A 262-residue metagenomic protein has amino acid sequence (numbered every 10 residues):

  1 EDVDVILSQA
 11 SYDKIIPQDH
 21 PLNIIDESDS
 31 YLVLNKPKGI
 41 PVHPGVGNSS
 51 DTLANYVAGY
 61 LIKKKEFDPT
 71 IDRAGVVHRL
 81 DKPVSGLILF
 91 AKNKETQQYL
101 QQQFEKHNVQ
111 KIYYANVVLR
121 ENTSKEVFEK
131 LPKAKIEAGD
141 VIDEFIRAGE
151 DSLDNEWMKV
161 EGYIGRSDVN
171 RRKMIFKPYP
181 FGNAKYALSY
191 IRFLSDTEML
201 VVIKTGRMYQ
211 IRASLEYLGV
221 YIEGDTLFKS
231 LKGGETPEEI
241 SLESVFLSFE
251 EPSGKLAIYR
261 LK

Functional and structural regions predicted by a protein language model:
E1-K262: RNA pseudouridine synthases
